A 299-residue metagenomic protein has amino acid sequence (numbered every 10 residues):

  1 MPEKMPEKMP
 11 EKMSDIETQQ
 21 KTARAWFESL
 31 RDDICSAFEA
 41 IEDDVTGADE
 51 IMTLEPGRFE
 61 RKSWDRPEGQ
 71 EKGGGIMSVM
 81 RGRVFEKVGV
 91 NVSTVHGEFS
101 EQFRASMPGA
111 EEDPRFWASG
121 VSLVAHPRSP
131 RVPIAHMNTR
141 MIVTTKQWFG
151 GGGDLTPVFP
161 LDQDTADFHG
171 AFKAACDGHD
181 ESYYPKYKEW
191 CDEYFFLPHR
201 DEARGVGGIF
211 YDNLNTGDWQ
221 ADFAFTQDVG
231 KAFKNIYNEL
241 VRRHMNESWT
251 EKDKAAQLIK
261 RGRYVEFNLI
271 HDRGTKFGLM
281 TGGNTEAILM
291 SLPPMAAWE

Functional and structural regions predicted by a protein language model:
M1-S14: Compositionally biased, intrinsically disordered low-complexity segments enriched for polar/charged residues
D15-P108, L214, Q220-I270: Gly/Pro-rich turn-and-neighbor structural signature
K72-G151: Internal mixed beta-strand/loop scaffold within catalytic domains of large alpha/beta enzymes
F103-A105, D164, Q220-A221, K276-G282: Short conserved micro-motifs at the rims of enzyme active sites and ligand-binding pockets
W117-S119, Q147-T156, E202-Q220, Y264-E266: Glycine-rich, often proline-containing surface loops adjacent to acidic residues and nearby aromatics that form
P127, T275-E299: Long, contiguous binding/interaction regions
T145-E189: Compact, glycine/acidic-enriched structural inserts
A175-F225, L240-R242: Long, charged, mostly alpha-helical binding arms that flank functional sites
